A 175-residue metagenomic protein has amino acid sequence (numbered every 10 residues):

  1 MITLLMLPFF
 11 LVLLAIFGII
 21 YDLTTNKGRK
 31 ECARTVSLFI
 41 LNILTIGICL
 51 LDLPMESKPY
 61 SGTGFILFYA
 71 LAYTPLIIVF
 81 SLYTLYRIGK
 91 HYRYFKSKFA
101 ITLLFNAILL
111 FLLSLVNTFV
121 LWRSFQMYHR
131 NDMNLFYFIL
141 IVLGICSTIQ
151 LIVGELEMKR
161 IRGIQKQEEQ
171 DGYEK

Functional and structural regions predicted by a protein language model:
M1-I16: Hydrophobic transmembrane alpha-helical segments in integral membrane proteins
M1-I2, L51-A70, Y94-F95, L115-I141: Interfacial non-cytosolic loop connecting adjacent transmembrane helices
I2-L4, T25-I43, L104-L109: Alpha-helical transmembrane segments of integral membrane proteins, especially early/N-terminal helices
L4-L5, L71-P75: Hydrophobic alpha-helical transmembrane segments of integral membrane proteins, especially lipid-exposed positions
I20-A33, T84-F99, S124-F125, S147-G172: Cytosolic juxtamembrane helix at the C-terminal end of the final transmembrane segment
L38-S57: A generic, lipid-embedded transmembrane alpha helix
Y73-Y83, I101-F125, D132, I139-I149: Hydrophobic alpha-helical membrane segments
